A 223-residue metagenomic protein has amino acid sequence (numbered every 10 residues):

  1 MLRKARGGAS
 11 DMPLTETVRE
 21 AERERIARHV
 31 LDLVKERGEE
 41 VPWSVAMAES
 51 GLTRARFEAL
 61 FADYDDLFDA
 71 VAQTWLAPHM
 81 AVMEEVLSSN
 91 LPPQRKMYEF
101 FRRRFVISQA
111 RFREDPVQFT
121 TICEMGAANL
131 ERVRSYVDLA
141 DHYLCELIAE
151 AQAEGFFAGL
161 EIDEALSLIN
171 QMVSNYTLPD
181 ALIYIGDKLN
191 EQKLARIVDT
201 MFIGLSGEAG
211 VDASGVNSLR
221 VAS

Functional and structural regions predicted by a protein language model:
M1-A21, G210-S223: N-terminal intrinsically disordered/low-complexity leader segments
R19, R23, F68, A72 (+2 more regions): Amphipathic, non-transmembrane alpha-helical scaffold segments
R25, H29, L33-D66, A70 (+1 more regions): Helix-turn-helix
H29-L33, I107, M172: Short amphipathic alpha-helical elements of helix-turn-helix/winged-helix folds
R37-V41, F112-G126: Short, flexible, glycine-rich and Lys/Arg-enriched loop motifs at helix boundaries that contact anionic partners
A70, M83-A110, L166-I169, N217 (+1 more regions): Hydrophobic alpha-helical connector segments
D115-T120, L130, R134, A149-V198 (+1 more regions): Hydrophobic/aromatic-rich alpha-helical bundle segments in the mid-to-C-terminal region
